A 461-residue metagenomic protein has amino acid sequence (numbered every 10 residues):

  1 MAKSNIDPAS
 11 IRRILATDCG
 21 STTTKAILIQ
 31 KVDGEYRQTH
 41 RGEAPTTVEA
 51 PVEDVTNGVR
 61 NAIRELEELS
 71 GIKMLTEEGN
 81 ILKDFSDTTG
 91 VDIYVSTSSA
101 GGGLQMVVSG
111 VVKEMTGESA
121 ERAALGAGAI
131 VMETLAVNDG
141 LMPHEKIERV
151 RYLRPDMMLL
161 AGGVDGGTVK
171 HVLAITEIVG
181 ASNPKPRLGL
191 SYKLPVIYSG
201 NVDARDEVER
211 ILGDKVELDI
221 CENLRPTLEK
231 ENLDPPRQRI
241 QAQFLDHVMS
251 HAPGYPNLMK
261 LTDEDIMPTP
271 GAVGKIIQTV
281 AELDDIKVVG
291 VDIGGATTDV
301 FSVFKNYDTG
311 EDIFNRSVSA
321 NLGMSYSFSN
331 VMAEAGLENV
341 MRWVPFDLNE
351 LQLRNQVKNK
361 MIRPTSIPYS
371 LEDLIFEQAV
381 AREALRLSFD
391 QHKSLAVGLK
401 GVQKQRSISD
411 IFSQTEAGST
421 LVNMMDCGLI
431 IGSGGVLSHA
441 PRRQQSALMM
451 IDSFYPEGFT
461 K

Functional and structural regions predicted by a protein language model:
M1-A16, Q30-R37, E43-K287, D373-V380 (+6 more regions): Nucleotide/phosphate-binding catalytic cleft detector across ATP-hydrolyzing and phosphate-transferring enzymes
T17-C19, V291: Conserved beta-strand/loop positions that form the S-adenosyl-L-methionine
S21-T24: Mobile, glycine-rich extracellular loop/lid and propeptide segments that shape or gate substrate/ligand access
L28, Y36-T47, Q278-L353, P441-K461: Glycine-rich phosphate-binding loop of actin/hexokinase-like ATP-binding domains
P45-R64, G126, I175, I266 (+2 more regions): Glycine-rich phosphate-binding loop plus the immediately following alpha-helix
D219, N223, D234-P270, I286-F301 (+2 more regions): Core active-site phosphate/anionic-ligand binding loop and the adjoining beta-turn-alpha structural block in enzyme
D308-T309, L395-G398: Short, charged low-complexity linker/loop segments at the C-terminal edge of domains
